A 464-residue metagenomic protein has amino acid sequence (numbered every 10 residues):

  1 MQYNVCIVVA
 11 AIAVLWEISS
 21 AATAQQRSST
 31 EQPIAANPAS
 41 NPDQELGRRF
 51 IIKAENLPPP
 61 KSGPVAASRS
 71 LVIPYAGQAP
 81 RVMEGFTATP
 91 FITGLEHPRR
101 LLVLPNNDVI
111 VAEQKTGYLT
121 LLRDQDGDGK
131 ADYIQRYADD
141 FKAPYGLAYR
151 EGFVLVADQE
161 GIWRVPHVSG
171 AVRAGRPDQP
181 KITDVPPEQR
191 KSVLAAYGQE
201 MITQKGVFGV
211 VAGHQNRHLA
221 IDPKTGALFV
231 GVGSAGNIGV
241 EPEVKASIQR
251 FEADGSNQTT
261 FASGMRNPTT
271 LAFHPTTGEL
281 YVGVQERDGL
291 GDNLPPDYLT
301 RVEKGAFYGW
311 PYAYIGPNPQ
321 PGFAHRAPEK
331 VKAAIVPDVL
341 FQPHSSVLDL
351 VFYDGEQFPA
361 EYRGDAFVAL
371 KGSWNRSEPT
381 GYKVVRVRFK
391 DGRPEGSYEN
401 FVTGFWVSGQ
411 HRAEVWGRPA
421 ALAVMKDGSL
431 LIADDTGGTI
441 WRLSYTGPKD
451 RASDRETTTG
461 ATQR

Functional and structural regions predicted by a protein language model:
E31-M83, N216, S234-N237, E243 (+5 more regions): Beta-propeller domain segments
I73-E96, D132, A195-Q199, G396-F401: A short helix->beta-strand "capping" segment at the edge of beta-propeller domains
T87, H97, Y133, D140-A143 (+9 more regions): Beta-rich catalytic cores
F91-L95, Q135-D140, T183-D184, I202-V211 (+4 more regions): Surface loop/turn motifs at the tips and blade-to-blade linkers of beta-strand repeat domains
N106, Q114, Q159-G161, H167 (+5 more regions): Short loop/turn segments immediately following the C-termini of beta-strands
D108-I110, F153-V156, A227-G231, E279-G283 (+3 more regions): Conserved beta-propeller blade signature
I134, A143, A148-R150, E160-P223 (+1 more regions): Asp-box/WD-like beta-propeller blade repeats and closely related beta-sheet repeat scaffolds
